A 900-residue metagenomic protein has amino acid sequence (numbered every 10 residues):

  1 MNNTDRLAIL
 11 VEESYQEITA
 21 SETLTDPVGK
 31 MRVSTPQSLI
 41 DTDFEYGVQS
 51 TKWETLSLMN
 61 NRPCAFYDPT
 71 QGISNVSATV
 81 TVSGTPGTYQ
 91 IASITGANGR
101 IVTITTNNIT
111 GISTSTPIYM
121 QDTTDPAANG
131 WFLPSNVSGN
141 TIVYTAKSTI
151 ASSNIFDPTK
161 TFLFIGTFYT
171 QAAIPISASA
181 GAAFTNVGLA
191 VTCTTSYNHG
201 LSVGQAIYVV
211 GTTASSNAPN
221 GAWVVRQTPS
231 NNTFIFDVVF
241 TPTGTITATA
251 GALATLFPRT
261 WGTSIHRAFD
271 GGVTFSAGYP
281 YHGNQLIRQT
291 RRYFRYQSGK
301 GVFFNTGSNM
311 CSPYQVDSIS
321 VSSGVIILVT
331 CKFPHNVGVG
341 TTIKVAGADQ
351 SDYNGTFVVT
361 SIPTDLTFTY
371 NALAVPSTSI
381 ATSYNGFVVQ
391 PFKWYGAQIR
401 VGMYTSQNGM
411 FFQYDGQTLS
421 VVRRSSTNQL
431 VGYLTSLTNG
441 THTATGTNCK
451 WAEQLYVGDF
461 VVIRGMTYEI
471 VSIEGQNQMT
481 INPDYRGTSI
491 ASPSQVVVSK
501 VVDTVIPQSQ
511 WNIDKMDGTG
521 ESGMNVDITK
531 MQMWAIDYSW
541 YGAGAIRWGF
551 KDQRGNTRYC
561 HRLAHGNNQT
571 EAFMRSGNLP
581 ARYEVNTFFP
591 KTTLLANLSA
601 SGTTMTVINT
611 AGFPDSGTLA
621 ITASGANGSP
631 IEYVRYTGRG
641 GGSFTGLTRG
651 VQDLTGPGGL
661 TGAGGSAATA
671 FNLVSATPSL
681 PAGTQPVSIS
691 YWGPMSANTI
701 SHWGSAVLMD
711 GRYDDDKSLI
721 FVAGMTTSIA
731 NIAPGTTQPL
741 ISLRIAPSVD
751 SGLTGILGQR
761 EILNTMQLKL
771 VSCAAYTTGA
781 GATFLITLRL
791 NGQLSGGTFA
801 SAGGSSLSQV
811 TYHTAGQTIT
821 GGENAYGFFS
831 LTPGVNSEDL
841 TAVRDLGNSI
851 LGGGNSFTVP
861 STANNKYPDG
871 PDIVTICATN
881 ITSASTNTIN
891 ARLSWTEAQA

Functional and structural regions predicted by a protein language model:
N2-S83, F164-Q171, T255-P313, P391-R424 (+5 more regions): Low-complexity, Ser/Thr/Pro/Gly-rich disordered linker/stalk regions
V76-R259, Y314-F392, Q429-L455, V462-V501 (+3 more regions): Small/polar beta-strand repeat architecture
T105-T110, T195-H199, Y293-G299, M310 (+6 more regions): Extracellular and analogous surface-interaction loops
P126-A128, S215-A218, M310-P313, S351-D352 (+3 more regions): Extended, low-complexity, turn-rich repeat/linker tracts enriched in Gly/Pro/Ser/Thr and Asp/Glu that occur
A268-G271, S426-T427, I513, G518 (+5 more regions): Beta-strand-centric surfaces of beta-sandwich/beta-rich domains
G299, D527-K530, S539-Y541, M574-S576: Active-site-proximal structural scaffolding
V502-M533: Short, aromatic/His-centered strand-loop micro-motif at the edge of beta-sheets
T529-A545, K551-Q553: Localized edge beta-strand/strand-to-loop motifs within extracellular or lumenal beta-rich domains
